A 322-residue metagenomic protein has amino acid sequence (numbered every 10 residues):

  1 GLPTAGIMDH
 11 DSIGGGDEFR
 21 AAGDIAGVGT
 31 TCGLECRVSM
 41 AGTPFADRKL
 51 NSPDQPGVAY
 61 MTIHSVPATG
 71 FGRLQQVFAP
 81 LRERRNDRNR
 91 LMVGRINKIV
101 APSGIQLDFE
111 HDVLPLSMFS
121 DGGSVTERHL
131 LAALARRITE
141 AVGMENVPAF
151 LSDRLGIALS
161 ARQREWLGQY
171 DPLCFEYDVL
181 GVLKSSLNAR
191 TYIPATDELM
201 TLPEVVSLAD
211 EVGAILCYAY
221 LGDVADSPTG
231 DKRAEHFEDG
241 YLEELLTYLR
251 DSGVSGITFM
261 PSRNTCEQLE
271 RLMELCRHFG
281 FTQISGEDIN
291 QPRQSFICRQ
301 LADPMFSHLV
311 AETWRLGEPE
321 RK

Functional and structural regions predicted by a protein language model:
G1, P80-G280: Domain-core and long-helix interface of multi-subunit machines
G1-V125, H129, S252, T258-G317: A metal-dependent hydrolase metal-coordination microenvironment
